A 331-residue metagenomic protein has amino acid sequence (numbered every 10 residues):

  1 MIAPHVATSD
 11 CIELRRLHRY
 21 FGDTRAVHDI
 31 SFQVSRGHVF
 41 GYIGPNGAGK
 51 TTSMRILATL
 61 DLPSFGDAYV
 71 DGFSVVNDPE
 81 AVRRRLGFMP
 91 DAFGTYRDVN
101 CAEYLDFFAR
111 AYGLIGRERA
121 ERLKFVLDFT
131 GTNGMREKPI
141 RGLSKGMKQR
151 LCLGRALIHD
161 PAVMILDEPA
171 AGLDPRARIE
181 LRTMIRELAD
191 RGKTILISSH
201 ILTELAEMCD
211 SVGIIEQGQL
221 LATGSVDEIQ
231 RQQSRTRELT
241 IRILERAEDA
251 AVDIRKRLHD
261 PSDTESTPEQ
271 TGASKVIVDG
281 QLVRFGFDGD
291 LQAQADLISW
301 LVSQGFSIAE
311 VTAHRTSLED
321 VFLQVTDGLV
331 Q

Functional and structural regions predicted by a protein language model:
M1-H18, G328-Q331: ABC-family P-loop ATPase nucleotide-binding domain
S9-I12, R19-E216, L221-A222: ABC transporter nucleotide-binding domains
R83, L127, Q230, F322-L323: Conserved protein kinase catalytic domain
G87, G113, G131, C152 (+4 more regions): A generic structural signal for secondary-structure junctions that act as hinges or helix/strand caps at the edges
R182-D288: ABC transporter nucleotide-binding domain
D263-Q331: Non-catalytic connector elements of ABC transporters
